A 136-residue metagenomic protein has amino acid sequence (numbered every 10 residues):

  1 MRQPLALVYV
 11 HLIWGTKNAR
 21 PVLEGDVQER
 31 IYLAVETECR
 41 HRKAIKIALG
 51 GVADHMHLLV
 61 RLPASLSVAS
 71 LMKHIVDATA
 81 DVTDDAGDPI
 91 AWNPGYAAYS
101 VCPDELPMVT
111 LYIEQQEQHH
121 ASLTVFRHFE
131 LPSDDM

Functional and structural regions predicted by a protein language model:
M1-M136: Basic nucleic-acid-binding interfaces
